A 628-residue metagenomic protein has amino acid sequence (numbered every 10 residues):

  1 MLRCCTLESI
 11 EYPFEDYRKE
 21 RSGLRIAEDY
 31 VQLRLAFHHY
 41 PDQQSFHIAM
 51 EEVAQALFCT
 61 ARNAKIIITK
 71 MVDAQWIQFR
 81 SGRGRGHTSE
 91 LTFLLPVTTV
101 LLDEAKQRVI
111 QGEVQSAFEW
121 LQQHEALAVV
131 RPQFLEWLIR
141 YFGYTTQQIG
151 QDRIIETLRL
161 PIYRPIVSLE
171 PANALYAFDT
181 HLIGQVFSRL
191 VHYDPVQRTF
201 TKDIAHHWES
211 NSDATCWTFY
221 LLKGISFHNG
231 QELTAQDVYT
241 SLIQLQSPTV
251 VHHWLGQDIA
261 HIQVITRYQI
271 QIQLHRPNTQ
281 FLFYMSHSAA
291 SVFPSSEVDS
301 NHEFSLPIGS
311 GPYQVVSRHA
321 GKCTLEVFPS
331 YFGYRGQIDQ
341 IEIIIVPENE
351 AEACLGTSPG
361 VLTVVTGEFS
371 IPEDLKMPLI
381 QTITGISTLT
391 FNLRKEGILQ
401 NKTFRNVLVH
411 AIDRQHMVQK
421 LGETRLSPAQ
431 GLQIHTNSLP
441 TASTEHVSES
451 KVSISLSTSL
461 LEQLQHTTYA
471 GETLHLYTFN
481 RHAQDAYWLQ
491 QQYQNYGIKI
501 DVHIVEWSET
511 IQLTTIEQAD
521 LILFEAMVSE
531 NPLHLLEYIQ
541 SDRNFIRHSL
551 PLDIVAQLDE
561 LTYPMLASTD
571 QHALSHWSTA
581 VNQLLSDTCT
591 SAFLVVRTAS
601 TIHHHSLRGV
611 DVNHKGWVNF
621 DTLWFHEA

Functional and structural regions predicted by a protein language model:
Q43-S45, A56, I67, L175-A177 (+1 more regions): Aromatic- and charge-enriched surface segment that lines or borders ligand/interaction sites
H87-L94, H253-E297, S317: Surface-exposed binding/hinge segments that line and control ligand-binding clefts or catalytic entry sites
A126-L127, L135, V502, E506 (+1 more regions): Extracytoplasmic/peripheral linker and loop segments enriched in polar/acidic and small residues with frequent Thr/Pro
P161-S210, I243: N-terminal lobe/hinge region of extracytoplasmic solute-binding protein
A174-A177, H181-V196, N278-Q340, E350: Gly/Pro-rich hinge or "lid" segments in bacterial periplasmic/extracellular proteins
S330-E373: Ligand-site clamp/hinge motif
Q400-Q491, N495-Y496: Append "and occasionally in soluble cytosolic enzymes with long acidic Gly/Pro-rich linkers
H603-A628: Long beta-strand-rich cores associated with HINT superfamily self-processing modules
